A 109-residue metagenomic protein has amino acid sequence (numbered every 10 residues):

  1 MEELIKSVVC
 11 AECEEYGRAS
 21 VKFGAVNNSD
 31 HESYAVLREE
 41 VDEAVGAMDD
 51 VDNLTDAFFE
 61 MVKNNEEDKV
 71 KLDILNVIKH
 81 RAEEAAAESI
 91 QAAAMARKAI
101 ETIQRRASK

Functional and structural regions predicted by a protein language model:
M1-K109: Flexible "arm" and connector segments at domain edges
